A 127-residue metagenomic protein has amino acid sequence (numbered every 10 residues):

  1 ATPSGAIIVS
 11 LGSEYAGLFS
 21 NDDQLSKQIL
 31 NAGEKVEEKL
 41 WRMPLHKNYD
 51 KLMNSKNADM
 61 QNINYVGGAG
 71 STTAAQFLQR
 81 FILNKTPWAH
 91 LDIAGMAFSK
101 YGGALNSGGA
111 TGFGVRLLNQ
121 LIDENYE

Functional and structural regions predicted by a protein language model:
A1-E127: A generic structural signal for tightly packed, nonpolar segments enriched in small/aliphatic residues
